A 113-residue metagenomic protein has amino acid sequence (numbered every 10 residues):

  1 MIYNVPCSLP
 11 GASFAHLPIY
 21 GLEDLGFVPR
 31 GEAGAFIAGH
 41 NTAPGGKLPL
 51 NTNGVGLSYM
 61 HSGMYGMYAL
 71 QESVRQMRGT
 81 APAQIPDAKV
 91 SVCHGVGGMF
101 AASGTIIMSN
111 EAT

Functional and structural regions predicted by a protein language model:
M1-T113: Claisen-condensing/thiolase-fold acyl-transfer catalytic domains that form or cleave C-C bonds in fatty acid
